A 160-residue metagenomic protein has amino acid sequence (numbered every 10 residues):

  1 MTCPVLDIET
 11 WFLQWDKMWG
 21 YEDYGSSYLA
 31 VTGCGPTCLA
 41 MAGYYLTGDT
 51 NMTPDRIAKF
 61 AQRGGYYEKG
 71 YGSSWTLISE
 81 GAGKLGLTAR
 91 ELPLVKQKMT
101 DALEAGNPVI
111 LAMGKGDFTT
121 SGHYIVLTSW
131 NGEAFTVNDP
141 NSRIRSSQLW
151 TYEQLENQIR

Functional and structural regions predicted by a protein language model:
M1-Y66: Active-site-adjacent structural segments surrounding the nucleophilic cysteine of cysteine proteases and isopeptidases
G43-Y44, G48-R160: Conserved active-site-adjacent core of cysteine acyl-enzyme catalytic domains
